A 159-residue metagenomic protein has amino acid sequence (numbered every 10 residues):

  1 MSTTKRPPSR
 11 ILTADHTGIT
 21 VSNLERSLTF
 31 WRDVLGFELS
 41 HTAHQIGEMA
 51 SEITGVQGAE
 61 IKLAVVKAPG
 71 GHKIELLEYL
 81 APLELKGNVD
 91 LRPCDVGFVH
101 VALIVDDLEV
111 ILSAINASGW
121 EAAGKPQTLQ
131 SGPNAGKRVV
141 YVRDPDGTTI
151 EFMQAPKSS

Functional and structural regions predicted by a protein language model:
S2-R10, I19, T42, V65 (+3 more regions): Vicinal oxygen chelate
S2-T4, G47-E52, L83-N88, S131: A short, acidic/glycine-rich surface segment
L12-H16, V96-F98, K137: Short, solvent-exposed beta-strand edge segments and adjacent coil->beta transition regions
A14, V21, W31, G71-L77 (+2 more regions): Short, structured motif recognition centered on aromatic/hydrophobic residues
T20-G71, V110, A117, Q130-A135: Core segments of cupin and vicinal oxygen chelate
G47, A81, P156-S159: A short acidic/small-residue loop/turn micro-motif
H72, P82-L83: Active-site/binding-pocket entry motifs
L91-C94, I111-S113: Long, charged/polar, surface-exposed segments that mediate recognition or autoinhibition
